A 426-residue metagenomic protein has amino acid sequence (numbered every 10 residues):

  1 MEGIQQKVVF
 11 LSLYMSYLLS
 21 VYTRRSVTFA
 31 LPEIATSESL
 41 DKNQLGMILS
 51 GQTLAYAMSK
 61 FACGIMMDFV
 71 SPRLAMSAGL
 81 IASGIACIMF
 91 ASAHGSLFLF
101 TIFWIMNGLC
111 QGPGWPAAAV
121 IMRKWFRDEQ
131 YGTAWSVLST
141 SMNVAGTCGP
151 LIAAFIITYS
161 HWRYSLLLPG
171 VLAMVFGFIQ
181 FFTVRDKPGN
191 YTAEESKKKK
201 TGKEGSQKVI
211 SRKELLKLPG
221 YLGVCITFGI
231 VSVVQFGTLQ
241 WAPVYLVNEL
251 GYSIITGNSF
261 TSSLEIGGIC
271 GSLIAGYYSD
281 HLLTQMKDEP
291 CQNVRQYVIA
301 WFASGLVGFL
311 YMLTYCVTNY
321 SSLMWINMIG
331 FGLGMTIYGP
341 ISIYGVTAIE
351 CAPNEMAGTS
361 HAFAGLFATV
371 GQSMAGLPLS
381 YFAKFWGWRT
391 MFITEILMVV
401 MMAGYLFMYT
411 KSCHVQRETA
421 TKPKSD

Functional and structural regions predicted by a protein language model:
M1-G3, Y191-V224, E249: Juxtamembrane intracellular "pre-TM" segments in multi-pass secondary transporters
R25, T53-F61, G146-T147, E265-I269 (+2 more regions): Residue-level signature of mid-helix packing/kink "hotspots" within the transmembrane helices of 12-pass Major
V27-F29, L218-A275, I341, G345 (+1 more regions): Extracytoplasmic gate region of multi-pass secondary transporters
M58-L97: Conserved MFS/SLC helix-loop-helix module at the cytosolic interface between two early adjacent transmembrane helices
I81-G95, W301-N319: C-terminal ends and interior cores of transmembrane alpha-helices in multi-pass membrane transporters/permeases
A86, F98-P113, L323-G339: Hydrophobic core of transmembrane alpha-helices in multi-pass small-molecule transporters, especially MFS/SLC-type
F103-V144: Cytoplasmic helix-loop-helix junction between adjacent transmembrane helices in 12-TM secondary transporters
L138-G189: Helix-loop-helix hairpin linking two adjacent transmembrane segments in secondary transporters
